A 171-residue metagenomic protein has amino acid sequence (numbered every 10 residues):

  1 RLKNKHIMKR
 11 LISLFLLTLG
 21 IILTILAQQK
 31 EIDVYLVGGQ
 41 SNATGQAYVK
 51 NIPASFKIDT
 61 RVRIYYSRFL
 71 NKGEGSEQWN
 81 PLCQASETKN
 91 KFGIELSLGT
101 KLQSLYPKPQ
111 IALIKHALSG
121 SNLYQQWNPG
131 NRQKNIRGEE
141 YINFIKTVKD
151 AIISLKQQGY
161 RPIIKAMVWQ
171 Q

Functional and structural regions predicted by a protein language model:
R1-Q29: Bacterial Sec-dependent N-terminal signal peptides
Q28-Q171: Cell-envelope and extracellular/periplasmic
